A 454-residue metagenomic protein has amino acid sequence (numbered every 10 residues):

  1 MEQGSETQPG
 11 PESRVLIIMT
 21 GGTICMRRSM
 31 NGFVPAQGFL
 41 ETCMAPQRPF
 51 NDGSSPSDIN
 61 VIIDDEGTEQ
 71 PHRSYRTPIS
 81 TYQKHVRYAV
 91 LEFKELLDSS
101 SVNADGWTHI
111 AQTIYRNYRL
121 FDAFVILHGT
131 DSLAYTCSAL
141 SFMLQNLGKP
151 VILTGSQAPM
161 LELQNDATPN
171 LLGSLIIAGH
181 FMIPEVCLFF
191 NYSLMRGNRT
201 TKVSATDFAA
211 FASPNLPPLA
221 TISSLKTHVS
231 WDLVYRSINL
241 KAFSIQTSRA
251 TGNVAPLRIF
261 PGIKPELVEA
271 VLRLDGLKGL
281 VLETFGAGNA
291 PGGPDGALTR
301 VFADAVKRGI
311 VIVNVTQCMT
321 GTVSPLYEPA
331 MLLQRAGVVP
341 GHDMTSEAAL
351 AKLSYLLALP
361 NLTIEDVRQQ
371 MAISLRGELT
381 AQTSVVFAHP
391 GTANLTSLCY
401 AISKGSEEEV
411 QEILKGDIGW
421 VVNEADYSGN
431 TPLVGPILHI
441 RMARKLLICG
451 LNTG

Functional and structural regions predicted by a protein language model:
M1-R116, N361: ATP/NTP phosphate-donor binding region
E2-Q3, P9-P11, E269, G292-T392: ATP/nucleoside-binding phosphotransfer catalytic cores, i.e., glycine-rich phosphate-binding loops
P11-E12, I18, G22, L40-G67 (+4 more regions): Accessory alpha-helical/coil subdomains and C-terminal extensions that flank or cap enzyme catalytic cores
I126-K149, G292-V301, E328: Short Gly/Thr/Asp-enriched flexible loops that form oxyanion-binding sites at enzyme active sites
Y135-P169, G173-F181, D304-T316: Short, acidic/small-residue loops that bind anionic groups at enzyme active sites
M160-T201, V339, T363: Short, glycine-/small-residue-rich phosphate/pyrophosphate-handling segment
G405-K415, I440-N452: Ankyrin repeat structural motif
V421-V422, T453: Ankyrin-repeat inter-repeat connecting loop/turn
